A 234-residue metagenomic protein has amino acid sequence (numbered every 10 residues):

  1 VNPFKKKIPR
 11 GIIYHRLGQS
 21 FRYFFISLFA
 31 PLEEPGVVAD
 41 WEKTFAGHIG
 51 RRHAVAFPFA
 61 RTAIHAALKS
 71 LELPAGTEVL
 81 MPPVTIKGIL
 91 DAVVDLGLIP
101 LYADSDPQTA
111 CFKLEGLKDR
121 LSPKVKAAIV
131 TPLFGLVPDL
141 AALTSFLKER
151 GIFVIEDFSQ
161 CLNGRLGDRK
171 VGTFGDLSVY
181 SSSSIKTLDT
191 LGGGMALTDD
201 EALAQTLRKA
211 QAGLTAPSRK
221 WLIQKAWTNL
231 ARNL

Functional and structural regions predicted by a protein language model:
V1-S70, P74, L96: Conserved PLP-binding active-site segment in aminotransferase class I/II-type PLP enzymes
P35, K69-R165: PLP-dependent aminotransferase-like
G50, A75, K124, T173-F174 (+1 more regions): Short loop/turn motifs at secondary-structure junctions
A56, M81, A196: Conserved SAM-binding loop
T62-A63, T85-K87, L133-G135, Q160-C161 (+2 more regions): Short, solvent-exposed loop/turn segments at secondary-structure junctions
L162-G167, F174-L234: Active-site region of PLP-dependent enzymes
